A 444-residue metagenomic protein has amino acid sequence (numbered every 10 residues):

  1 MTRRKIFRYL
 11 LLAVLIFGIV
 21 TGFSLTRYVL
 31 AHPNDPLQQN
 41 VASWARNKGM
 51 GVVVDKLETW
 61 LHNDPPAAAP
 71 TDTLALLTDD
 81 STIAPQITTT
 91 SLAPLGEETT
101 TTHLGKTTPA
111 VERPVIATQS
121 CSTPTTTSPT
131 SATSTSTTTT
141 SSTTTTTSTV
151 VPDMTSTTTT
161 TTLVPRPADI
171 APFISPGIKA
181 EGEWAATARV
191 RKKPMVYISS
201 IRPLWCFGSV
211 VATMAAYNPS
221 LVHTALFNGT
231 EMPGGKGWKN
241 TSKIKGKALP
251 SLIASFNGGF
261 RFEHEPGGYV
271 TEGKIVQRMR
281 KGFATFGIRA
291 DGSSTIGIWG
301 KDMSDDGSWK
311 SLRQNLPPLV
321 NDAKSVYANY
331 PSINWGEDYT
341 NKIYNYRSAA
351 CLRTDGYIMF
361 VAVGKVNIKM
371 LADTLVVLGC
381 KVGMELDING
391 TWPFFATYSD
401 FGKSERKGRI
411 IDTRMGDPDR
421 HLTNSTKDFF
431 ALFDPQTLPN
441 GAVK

Functional and structural regions predicted by a protein language model:
M1-K5: Terminal targeting segments of Actinobacterial cell-envelope proteins
R8-L25: Hydrophobic membrane-insertion alpha-helices, especially the h-region of bacterial N-terminal signal peptides
G22-N34, S43-T125, V151-Q277: Zymogen propeptides
S128-M154: Low-complexity tandem-repeat tracts in intrinsically disordered regions
W205-S209, Q277-R280, N341-I343, L422-N424: A short catalytic or substrate-binding loop motif that flags glycine-/basic-rich loops and adjacent residues that bind
M214-L221, L226-V377: Aspartyl protease catalytic domain
G297, N321-S325, W335-A442: Extended C-terminal subregions enriched in glycine
